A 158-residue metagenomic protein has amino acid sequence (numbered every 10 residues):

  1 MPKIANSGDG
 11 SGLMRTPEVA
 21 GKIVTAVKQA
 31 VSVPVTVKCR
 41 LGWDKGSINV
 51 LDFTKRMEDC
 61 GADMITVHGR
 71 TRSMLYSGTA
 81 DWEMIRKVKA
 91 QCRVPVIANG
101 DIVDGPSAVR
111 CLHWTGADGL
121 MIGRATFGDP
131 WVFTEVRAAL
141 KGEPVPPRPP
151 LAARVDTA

Functional and structural regions predicted by a protein language model:
M1, V35, C39-K45, G69-S73 (+2 more regions): Active-site-proximal loop/turn and secondary-structure-junction residues that shape catalytic pockets, frequently
M1-V35, R40-I48, E58: Active-site beta->alpha loop and helix N-cap motifs at the rims of alpha/beta catalytic domains
P2-V19, R70-W82, K141-V145: Glycine-rich tight-turn/loop motif centered on a GG-T
G12-T16, K38, M74-S77, I97-D101 (+1 more regions): Glycine- and other small-residue-rich loops at beta-strand/loop junctions that grip anionic moieties
K22-T25, A30-S32, G46-M64, E83-A98 (+1 more regions): Alpha/beta catalytic cores of nucleotide-metabolism and tRNA/nucleoside-modifying enzymes
